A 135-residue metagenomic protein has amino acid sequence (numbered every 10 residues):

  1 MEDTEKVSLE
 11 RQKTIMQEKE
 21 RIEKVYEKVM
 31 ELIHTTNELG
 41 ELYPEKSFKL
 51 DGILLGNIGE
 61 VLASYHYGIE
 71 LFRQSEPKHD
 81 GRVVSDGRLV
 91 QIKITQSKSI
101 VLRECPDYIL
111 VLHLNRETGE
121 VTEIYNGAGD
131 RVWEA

Functional and structural regions predicted by a protein language model:
M1-L54: Interdomain/boundary linker segments immediately adjacent to catalytic/signaling cores
F48, H66-E70, K98: Intrinsically disordered, low-complexity segments enriched in polar/charged residues with Gly/Pro, especially when
L55-H79: Short, well-structured hydrophobic secondary-structure segments
Y67, G81, S85-I94: Conserved catalytic cores of phosphodiester-cleaving nucleases, focusing on short active-site segments
P77-H79, D86-G87, C105-I109: Short, surface-exposed beta-edge/turn micro-motifs
K93-A135: Catalytic cores of nucleic-acid endonucleases
